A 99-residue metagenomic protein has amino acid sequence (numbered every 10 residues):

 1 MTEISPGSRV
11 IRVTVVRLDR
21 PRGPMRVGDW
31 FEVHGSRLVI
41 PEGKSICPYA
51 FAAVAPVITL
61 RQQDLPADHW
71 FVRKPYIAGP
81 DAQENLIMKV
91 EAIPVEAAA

Functional and structural regions predicted by a protein language model:
T2-R12: Short, basic/aromatic beta-hairpin or loop at an interaction surface
G7, L65-A99: Short, compact, well-ordered microdomains
V15-R20: Short alpha-helix capping/helix-loop boundary micro-motifs
G43-Q62: Short, compositionally biased
